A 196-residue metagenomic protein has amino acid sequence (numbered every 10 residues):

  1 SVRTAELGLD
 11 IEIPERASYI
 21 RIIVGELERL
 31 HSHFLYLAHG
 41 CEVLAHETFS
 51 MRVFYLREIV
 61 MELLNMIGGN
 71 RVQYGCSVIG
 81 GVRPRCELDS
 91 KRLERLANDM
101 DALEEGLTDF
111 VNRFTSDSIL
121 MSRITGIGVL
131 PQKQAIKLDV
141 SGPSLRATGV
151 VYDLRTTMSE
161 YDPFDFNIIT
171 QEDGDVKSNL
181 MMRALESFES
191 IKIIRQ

Functional and structural regions predicted by a protein language model:
V2-Q196: Active-site bordering "gate/hinge" segments that shape substrate access to catalytic or cofactor-binding pockets
